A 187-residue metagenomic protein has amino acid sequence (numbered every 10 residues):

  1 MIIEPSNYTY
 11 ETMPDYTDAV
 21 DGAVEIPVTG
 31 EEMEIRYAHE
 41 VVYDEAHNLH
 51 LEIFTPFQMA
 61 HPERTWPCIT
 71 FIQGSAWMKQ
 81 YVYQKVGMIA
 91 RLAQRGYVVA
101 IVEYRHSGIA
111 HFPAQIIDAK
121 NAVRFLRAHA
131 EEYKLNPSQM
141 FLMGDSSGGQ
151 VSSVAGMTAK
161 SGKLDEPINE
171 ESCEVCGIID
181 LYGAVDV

Functional and structural regions predicted by a protein language model:
E4-R64: N-terminal cap/lid segment of alpha/beta-hydrolase-fold proteins
F57, S75, V98, E103-S107: Short beta-to-alpha linker loops that shape the active-site pocket of alpha/beta-hydrolase fold enzymes
E63-S75: Short beta-strand element of the alpha/beta-hydrolase
K79-Y83, I109-A110: Short N-terminal helix/helix-N-cap motif within the alpha/beta-hydrolase-1
V82-I101: Short amphipathic alpha-helix adjacent to the substrate-entry channel of hydrolases
R124-V187: Primarily recognizes the serine-hydrolase "nucleophile elbow" in alpha/beta-hydrolase and SGNH/GDSL folds
